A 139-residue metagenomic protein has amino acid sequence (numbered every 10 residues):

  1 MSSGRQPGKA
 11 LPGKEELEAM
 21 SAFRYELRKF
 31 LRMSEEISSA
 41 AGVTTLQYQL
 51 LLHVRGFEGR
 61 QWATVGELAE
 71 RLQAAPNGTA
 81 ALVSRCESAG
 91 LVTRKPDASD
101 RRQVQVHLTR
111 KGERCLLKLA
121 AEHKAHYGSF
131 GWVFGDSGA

Functional and structural regions predicted by a protein language model:
M1-A41, A89: N-terminal leader segment of winged-helix/HTH proteins
R5-P7, S84-A139: Charged, amphipathic alpha-helical coiled-coil/dimerization segments
A22, Q49-H53, R114: Pre-recognition alpha-helix immediately N-terminal to the DNA-recognition helix within helix-turn-helix or winged-helix
R24-L27, R55, T109, G138: Generic structural concept
M33-A75: N-terminal helix-turn-helix DNA-binding core of bacterial DNA-binding proteins
V65, V83-S84: Short, hydrophobic-biased segments on the C-terminal half of alpha helices that form "recognition helices"
G78, L82: Residues within the DNA-recognition helix of helix-turn-helix
